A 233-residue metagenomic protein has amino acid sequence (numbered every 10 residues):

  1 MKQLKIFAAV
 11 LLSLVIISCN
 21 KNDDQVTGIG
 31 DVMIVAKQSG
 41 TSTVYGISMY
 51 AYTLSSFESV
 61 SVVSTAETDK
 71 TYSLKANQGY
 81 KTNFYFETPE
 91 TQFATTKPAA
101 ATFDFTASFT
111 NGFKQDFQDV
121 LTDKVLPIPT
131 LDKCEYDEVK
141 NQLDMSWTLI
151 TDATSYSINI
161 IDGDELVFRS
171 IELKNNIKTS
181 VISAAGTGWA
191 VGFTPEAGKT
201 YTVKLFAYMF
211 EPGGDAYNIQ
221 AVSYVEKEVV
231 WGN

Functional and structural regions predicted by a protein language model:
Q3, A9-T41, N233: Bacterial Sec-dependent N-terminal signal peptides
T27-D31, L126-C134: Proline-enriched interdomain boundary motifs that mark the N-terminal boundary and often initiate the first structured
S39-T71: Post-signal-peptide N-terminal segment of Sec-exported extracytoplasmic proteins
I47-A51, N141-D152: Conserved aromatic anchor
E67-F84, V167-V181: Solvent-exposed serine/threonine-rich low-complexity stretches and specific carbohydrate-binding patches
K81-K97, I177-K199: Signal that preferentially marks extracellular ectodomain short beta-strand elements of beta-sandwich modules
F105-F109, G192-A221: Beta-strand-rich modules
F113-F117, F210-N233: Extracellular fibronectin type III
